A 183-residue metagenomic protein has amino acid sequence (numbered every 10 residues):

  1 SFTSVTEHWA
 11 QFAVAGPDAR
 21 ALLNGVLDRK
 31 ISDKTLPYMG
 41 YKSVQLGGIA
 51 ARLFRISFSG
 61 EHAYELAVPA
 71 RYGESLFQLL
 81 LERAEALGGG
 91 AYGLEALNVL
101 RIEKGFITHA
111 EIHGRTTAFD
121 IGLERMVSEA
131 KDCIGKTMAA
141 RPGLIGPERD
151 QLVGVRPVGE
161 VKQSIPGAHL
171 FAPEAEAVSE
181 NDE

Functional and structural regions predicted by a protein language model:
S1-E183: Conserved, structured C-terminal
